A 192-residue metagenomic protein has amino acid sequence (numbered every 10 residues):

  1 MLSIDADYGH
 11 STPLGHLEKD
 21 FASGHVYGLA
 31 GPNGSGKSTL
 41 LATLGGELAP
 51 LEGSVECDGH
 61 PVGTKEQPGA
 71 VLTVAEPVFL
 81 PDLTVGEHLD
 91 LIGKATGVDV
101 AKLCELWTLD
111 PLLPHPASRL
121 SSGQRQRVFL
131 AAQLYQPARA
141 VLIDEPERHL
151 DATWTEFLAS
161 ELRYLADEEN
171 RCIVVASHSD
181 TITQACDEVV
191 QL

Functional and structural regions predicted by a protein language model:
A30-P32: The feature captures the beta-strand-to-loop junction immediately N-terminal to the Walker
G45: Helix-to-loop junction immediately C-terminal to a conserved catalytic motif
G53-Q67: Conserved ABC transporter NBD signature motif
E76-P77, D82-T96: Q-loop/switch helix immediately C-terminal to the Walker
V98-L113, A131: Conserved ABC ATPase "signature" region
P116-G123: Conserved ABC ATPase signature
E145-P146: Walker B catalytic motif
